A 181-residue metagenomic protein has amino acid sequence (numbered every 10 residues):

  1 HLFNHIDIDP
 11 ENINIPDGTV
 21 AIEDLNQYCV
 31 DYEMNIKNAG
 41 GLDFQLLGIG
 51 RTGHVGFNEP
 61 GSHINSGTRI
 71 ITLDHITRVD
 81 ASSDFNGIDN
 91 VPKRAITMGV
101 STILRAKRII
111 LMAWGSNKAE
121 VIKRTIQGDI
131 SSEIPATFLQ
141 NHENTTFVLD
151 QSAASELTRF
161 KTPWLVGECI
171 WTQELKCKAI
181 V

Functional and structural regions predicted by a protein language model:
H1-F44, G167-L175, A179: Ligand-binding beta-strand-loop-alpha-helix segment within the catalytic cores of soluble metabolic enzymes
I6-D7, I36-G40, I64, S101-R105 (+1 more regions): Solvent-exposed alpha-helices and their adjacent loops that cap or buttress functional pockets in soluble metabolic
E11-N14, D43-L46, H54, R108-L111 (+1 more regions): Structural motif
I22-D24, N86-P92, T125-I126: Short, flexible loop segments at the rims of nucleotide/cofactor-binding pockets, characterized by
L25-Q27, G56-S62, S66-T68, V121-T125 (+1 more regions): A short secondary-structure junction signal
I49-H54, P60, S116-N117, A153: Short glycine-rich anion-binding loops that position phosphate/pyrophosphate groups of nucleotides and phosphorylated
T52, G56-V100: Class I SAM-dependent methyltransferase SAM-binding "motif I" and its flanking Rossmann-like core
S101, R105-V181: ATP/nucleoside-binding phosphotransfer catalytic cores, i.e., glycine-rich phosphate-binding loops
